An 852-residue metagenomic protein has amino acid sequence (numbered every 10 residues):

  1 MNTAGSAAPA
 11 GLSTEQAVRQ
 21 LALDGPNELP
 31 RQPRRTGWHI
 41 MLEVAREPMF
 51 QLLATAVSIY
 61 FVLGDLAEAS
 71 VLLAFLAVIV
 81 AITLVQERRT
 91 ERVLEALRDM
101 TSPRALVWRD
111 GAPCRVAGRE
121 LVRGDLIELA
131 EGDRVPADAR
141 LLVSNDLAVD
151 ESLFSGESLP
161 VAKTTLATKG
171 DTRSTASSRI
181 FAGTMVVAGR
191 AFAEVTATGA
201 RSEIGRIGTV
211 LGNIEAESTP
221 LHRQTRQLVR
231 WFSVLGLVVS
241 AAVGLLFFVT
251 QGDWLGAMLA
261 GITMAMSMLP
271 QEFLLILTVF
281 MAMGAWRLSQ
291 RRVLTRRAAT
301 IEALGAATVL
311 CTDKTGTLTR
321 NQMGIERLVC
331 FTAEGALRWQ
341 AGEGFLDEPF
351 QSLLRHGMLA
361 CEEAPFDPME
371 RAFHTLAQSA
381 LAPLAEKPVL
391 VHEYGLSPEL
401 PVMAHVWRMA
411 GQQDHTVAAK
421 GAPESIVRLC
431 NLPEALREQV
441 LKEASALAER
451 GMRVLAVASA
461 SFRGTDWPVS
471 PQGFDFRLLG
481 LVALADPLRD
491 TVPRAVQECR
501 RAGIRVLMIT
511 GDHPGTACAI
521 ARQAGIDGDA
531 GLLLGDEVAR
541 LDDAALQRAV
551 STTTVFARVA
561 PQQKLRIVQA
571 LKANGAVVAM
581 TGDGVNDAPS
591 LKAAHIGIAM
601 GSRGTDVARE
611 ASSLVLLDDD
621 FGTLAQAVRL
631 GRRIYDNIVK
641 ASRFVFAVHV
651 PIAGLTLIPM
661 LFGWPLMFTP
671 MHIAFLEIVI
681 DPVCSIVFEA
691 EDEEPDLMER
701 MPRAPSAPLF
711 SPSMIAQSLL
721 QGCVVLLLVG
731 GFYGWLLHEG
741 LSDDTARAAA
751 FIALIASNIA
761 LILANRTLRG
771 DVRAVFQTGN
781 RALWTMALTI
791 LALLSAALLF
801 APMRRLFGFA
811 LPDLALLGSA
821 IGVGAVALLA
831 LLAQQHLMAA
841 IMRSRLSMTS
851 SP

Functional and structural regions predicted by a protein language model:
M1-E699, L709-F710, G770-P852: Conserved cytosolic headpiece of P-type ATPases
M660-T669, Y733-A746: Helix-coil boundary and interhelical linker segments in multi-pass alpha-helical membrane proteins
I680, V725-L726, A748-L763: Generic alpha-helical transmembrane segments
E691, A716-F732: Alpha-helical transmembrane segments of multi-pass integral membrane proteins
A704-C723, D743-A749: Membrane-water interface at loop-to-transmembrane-helix junctions
N765-L768: A C-terminal functional module that forms or caps the active site or interfaces directly with catalytic machinery
